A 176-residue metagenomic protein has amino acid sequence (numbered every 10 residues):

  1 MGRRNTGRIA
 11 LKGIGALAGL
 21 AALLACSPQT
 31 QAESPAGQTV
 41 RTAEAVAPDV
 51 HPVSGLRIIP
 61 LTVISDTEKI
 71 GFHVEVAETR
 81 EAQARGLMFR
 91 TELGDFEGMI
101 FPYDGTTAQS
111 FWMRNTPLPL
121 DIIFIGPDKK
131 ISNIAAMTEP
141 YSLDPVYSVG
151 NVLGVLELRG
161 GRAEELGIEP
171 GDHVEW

Functional and structural regions predicted by a protein language model:
G2-G15: Bacterial N-terminal signal peptides that target proteins for export
G19-L20: Residue-level signal for mature regions of secreted extracellular proteins and peptides
L23-A25: C-terminal motif of bacterial Sec signal peptides marking the signal peptidase cleavage site
S27-W176: Compact, glycine-rich, soluble single-domain proteins
